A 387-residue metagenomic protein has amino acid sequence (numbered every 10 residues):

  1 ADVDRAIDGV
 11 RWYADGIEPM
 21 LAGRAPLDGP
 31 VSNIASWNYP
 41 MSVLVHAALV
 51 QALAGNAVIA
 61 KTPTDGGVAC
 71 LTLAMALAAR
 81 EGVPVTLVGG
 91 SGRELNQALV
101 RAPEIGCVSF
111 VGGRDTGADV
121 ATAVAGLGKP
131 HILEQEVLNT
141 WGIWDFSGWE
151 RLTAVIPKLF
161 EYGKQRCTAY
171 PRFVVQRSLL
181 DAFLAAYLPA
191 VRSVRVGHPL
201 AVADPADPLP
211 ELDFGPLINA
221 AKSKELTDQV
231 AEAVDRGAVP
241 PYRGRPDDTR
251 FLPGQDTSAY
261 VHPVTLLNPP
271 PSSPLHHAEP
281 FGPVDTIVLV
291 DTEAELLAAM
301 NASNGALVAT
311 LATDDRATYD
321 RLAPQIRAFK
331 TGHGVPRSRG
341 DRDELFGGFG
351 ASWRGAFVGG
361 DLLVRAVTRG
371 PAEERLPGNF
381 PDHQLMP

Functional and structural regions predicted by a protein language model:
A1-D8, V68, R93, L212 (+3 more regions): An alpha-helix initiation/capping motif
G9-T153, P157, E211, V290 (+2 more regions): Rossmann-like NAD(P) dinucleotide-binding subdomain of oxidoreductase/dehydrogenase enzymes
D28-P30, L138, T168-Y170, D213 (+2 more regions): Short, solvent-exposed beta-strand edge segments and adjacent coil->beta transition regions
V31, G92, R114-D115, L138-N139 (+7 more regions): Gly/Ser/Thr-rich beta-alpha loop segments that engage phosphate groups in nucleotides
A35, G112, R177, D314 (+1 more regions): Residues that line or immediately flank small-molecule/substrate-binding pockets and catalytic motifs
K61, A79-G82, E104-I105, G142 (+6 more regions): Conserved C-terminal structural/oligomerization subdomain of aldehyde/semialdehyde dehydrogenase
G67, A182, A317-Y319: Short, charged/polar "capping" segments at the starts of alpha-helices and the immediately preceding loops
A79-V83, C107, D115-P270, A294 (+2 more regions): ALDH superfamily catalytic-core signature
